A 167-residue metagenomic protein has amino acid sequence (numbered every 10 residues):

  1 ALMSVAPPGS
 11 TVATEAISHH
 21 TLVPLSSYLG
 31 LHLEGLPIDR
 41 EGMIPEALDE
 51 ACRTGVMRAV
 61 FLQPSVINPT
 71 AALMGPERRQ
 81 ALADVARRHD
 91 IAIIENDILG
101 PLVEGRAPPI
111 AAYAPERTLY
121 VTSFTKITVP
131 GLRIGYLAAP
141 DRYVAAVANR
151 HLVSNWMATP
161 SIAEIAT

Functional and structural regions predicted by a protein language model:
A1-T167: PLP-dependent class I/II
